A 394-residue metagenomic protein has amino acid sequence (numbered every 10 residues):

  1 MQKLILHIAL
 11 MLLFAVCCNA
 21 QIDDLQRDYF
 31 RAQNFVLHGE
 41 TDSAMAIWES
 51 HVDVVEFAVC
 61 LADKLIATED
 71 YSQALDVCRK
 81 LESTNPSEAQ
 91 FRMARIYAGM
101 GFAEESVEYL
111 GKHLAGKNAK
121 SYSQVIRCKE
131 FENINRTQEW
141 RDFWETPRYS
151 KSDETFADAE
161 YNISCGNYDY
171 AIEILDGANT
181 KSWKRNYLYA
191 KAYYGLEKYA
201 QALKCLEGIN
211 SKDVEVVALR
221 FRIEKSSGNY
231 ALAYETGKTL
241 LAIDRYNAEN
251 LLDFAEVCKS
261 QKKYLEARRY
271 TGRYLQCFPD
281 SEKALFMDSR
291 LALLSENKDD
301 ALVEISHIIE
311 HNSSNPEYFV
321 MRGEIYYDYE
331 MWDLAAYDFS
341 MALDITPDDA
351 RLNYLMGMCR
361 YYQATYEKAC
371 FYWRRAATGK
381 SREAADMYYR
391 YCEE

Functional and structural regions predicted by a protein language model:
L25, V55-V59, S87-A89, S121 (+8 more regions): Helix-start (N-cap) detector for alpha-helical repeat units in TPR-like alpha-solenoids, especially tetratricopeptide
L37, A67, G99, N133 (+11 more regions): Register position in tetratricopeptide repeats
S50, V54, S83-T84, G116 (+7 more regions): Structural marker of alpha-solenoid helical repeat scaffolds
C60, R92, I126-E130, L188 (+6 more regions): Canonical tetratricopeptide repeat
